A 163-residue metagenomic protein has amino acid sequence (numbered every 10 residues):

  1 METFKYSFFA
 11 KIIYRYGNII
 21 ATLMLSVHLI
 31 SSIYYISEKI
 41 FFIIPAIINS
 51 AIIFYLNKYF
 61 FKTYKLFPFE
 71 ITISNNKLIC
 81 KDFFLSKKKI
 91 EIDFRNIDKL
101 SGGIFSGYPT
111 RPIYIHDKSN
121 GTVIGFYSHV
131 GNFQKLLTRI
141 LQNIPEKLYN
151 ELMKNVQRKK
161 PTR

Functional and structural regions predicted by a protein language model:
M1-E38, T162-R163: N-terminal membrane-targeting/pre-transmembrane regions
I19, N76-C80, V123, I140-K147: A generic structural signal for ordered secondary structure
L25-H28, L66-N76, D93-F105: Juxtamembrane/interfacial segments around transmembrane helices
I36-N49: Hydrophobic alpha-helical transmembrane segments
I52: Acidic (E/D-rich), amphipathic helical modules within compact regulatory domains
Y55-E91: Conserved beta-hairpin
C80-L136, P161-R163: Non-transmembrane, membrane-adjacent beta-strand/coil modules in membrane-associated proteins and peripheral
T138-R163: Cytosol-/stroma-facing membrane-proximal "stalk/adaptor" domains immediately downstream of transmembrane anchors
